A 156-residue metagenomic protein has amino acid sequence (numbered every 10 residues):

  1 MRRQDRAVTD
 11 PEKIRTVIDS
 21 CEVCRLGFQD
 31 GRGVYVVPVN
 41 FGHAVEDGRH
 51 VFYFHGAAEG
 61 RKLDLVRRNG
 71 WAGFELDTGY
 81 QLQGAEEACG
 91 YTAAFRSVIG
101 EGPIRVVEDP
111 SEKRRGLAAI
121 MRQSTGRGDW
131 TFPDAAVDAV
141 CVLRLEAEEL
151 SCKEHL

Functional and structural regions predicted by a protein language model:
M1-D19: Extreme N-terminal tail/first-helix region
R2-D5, G79-L156: Charged, gly/pro-rich active-site loop segments
V8-D10, S20-R25, G126-G128: Short Pro/Gly-enriched beta-strand edge/turn motifs at strand-loop
D19, E59, R67-A72, R122-G126: Short, intrinsically disordered, mixed-charge
C21-A58: Short beta-strand segments
Q29-G31, N40, A57-E59, D77-G79 (+2 more regions): Histidine- and/or cysteine-centered catalytic micro-motif in compact active-site loops
V51-Y53, G73, R144, S151: General beta-strand recognition
R61-G84: Helix-adjacent hinge/juxtasegments
